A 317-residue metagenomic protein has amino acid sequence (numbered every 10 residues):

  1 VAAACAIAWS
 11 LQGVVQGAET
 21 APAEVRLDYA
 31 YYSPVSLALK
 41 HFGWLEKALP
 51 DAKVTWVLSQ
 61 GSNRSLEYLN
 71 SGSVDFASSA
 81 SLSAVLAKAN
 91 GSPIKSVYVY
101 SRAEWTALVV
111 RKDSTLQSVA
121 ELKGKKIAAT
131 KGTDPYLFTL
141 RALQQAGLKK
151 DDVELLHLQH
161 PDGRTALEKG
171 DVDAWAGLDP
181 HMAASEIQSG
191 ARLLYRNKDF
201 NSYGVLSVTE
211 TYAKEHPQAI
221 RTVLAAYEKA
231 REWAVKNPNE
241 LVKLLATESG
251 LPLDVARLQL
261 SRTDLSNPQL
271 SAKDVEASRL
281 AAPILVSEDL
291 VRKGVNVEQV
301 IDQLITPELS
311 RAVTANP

Functional and structural regions predicted by a protein language model:
V1-E24, T314-P317: Short, low-complexity disordered leader/linker segments with a strong preference for bacterial N-terminal type II
A18-K149, E154-Q159, D173-A176, R192-L194 (+1 more regions): Short, glycine-/small- and polar/acidic-enriched structural segments that line small-molecule recognition paths
V25, G124-A129, V172, T209-A213 (+2 more regions): Second-shell loop/turn segments in exported
F42, A48, Y68, G72 (+12 more regions): Structured segments of extracytoplasmic/periplasmic soluble domains in secreted or envelope-associated proteins
K53-T55, K150-V153, S249-L260, R292-Q299: Short, surface-exposed acidic
L82, D152-L156, P161-E248: Pocket-lining segment of extracytoplasmic ligand-binding domains
H216-R292: Secondary-structure end/capping motifs
V286-P317: Conserved C-terminal helix/tail region of periplasmic/extracytoplasmic solute-binding proteins
